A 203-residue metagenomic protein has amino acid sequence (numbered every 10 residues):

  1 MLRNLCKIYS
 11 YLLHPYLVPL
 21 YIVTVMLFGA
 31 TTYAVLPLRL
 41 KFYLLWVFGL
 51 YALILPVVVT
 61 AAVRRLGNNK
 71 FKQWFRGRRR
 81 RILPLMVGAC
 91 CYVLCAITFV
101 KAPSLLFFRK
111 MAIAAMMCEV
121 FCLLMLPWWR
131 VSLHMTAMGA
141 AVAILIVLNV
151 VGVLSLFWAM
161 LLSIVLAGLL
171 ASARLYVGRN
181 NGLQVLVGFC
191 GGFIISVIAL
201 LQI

Functional and structural regions predicted by a protein language model:
M1-K7: Short, Lys/Arg-rich, polar N-terminal cytosolic tail immediately upstream of the first transmembrane signal-anchor
S10-A30: The first (N-terminal) embedded transmembrane alpha-helix
T24-F28, G49-A62, L85-I97, L162 (+2 more regions): Hydrophobic core of alpha-helical transmembrane segments in multi-pass integral membrane proteins
V25-L44, C95-K110, I146-W158, V197-I203: Helix-coil boundary and interhelical linker segments in multi-pass alpha-helical membrane proteins
R39-L55, A114: Alpha-helical transmembrane segments
F71-L85: Juxtamembrane helix-capping/reentrant segments at transmembrane boundaries
L83-P103, M125-P127, V131: C-terminal halves and exits of single transmembrane alpha-helices
F108-I203: Membrane-embedded catalytic cores of phosphoryl/pyrophosphoryl-handling enzymes
